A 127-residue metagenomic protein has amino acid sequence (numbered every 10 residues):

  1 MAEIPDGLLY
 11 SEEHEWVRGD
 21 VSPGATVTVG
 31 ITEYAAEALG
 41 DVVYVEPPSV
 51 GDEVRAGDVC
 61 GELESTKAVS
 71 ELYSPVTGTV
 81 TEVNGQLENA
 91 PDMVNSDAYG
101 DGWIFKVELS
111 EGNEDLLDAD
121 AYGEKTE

Functional and structural regions predicted by a protein language model:
M1-V59, D92, S96-E127: Acidic, low-complexity mobile loops and tails
H14-V17, L63, L72, T77-V80: Conserved hydrophobic positions within beta-strands
V17-D20, T66, V83-Q86: Residue-level recognition of beta-strand microenvironments
E33, K67, V76: A short beta-strand motif that forms part of the nucleic acid-binding face of small beta-barrel RNA-binding folds
E37, T77-V80, Q86-L87: Short, charged/polar surface micro-motifs in flexible loops or helix N-caps
C60-G61, T66-K67, Q86-L87, E111: Short, charged beta-turn/beta-strand-edge "cap" motif at the junction between a beta-strand and an adjacent loop
E64-Y73, A90-M93: Short, Lys/Arg- and Gly-enriched loop/turn segments at beta-strand edges
P75, N89, L117: Charged, alpha-helix-enriched surfaces in structured cytosolic catalytic cores of large nucleotide-utilizing machines
